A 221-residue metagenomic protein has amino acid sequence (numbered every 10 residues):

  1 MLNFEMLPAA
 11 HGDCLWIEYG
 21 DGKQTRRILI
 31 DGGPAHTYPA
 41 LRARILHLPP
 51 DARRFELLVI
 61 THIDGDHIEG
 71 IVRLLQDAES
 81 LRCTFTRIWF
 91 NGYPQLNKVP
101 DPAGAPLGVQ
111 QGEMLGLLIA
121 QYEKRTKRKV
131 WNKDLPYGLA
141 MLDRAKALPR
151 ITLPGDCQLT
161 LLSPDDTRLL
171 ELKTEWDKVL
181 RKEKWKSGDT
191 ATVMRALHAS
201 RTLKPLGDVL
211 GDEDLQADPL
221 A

Functional and structural regions predicted by a protein language model:
M1-L2, L74-A221: Flexible, acidic/histidine-containing loops and adjacent segments that form or flank the divalent-metal
M1-R54, A221: Conserved beta-strand hairpin/beta-sheet module of binuclear metal-dependent hydrolase folds, prominently
N3-M6, G32-A35, H62-H67, W131-L139: Short linear motifs at secondary-structure transitions and domain/linker junctions
E5-L7, I28, V59, W89 (+1 more regions): Hydrophobic/aromatic beta-strand patches that form the interior of the parallel beta-sheet core in alpha/beta enzyme
H11-D13, A35-H36, I63-E69, Q95-K98 (+1 more regions): Active-site environment of divalent metal-dependent phosphoester hydrolases
G12, G33, G70, R128 (+1 more regions): Glycine-centered flexibility motif
T25-R26, P39-W89: Active-site metal-binding motif and surrounding structural segment of the metallo-beta-lactamase
I30, I60, G104-L107: Generic alpha-helical structural element
